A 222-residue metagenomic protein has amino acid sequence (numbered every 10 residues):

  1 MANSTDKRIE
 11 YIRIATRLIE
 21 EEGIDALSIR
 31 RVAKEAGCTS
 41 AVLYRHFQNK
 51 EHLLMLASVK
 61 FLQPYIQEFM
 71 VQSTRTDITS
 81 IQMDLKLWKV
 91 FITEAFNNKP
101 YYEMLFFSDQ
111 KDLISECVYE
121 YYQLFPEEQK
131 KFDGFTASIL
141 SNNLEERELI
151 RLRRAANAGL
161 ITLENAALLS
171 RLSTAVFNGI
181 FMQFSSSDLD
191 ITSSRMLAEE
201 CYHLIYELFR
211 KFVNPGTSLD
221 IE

Functional and structural regions predicted by a protein language model:
M1-E22, A26-E35, H52, T76: Basic, helix-initiating cap at the start of DNA-binding domains
I19, L53-P64, E68: Alpha-helical DNA-contacting segments of helix-turn-helix folds
S28, E103-L105, I114, E164 (+2 more regions): Short, hydrophobic secondary-structure boundary micro-motifs
K34, Q48-N49, V59: Residue-level detection of the helix-turn-helix DNA-binding "recognition helix"
G37-F47: Short hydrophobic/aromatic patch on the recognition helix
L56, V71-M104, S173: Hydrophobic alpha-helical connector segments
Q82, D112-N157, Y206: Amphipathic alpha-helical packing segments from all-alpha helical-bundle domains
N142, E146-A158, A166-E222: C-terminal peripheral helix-coil segments that are non-catalytic and often amphipathic
